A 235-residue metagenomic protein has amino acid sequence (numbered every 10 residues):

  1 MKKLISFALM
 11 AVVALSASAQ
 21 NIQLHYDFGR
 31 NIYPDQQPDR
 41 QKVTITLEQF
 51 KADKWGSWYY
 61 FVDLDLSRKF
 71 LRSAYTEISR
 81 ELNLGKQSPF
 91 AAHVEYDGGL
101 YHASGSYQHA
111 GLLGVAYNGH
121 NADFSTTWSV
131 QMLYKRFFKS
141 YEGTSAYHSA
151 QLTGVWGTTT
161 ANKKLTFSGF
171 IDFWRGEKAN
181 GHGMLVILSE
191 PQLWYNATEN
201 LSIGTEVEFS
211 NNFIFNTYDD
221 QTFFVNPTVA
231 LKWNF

Functional and structural regions predicted by a protein language model:
S18-L66: Short glycine/proline- and aromatic-enriched beta-strand/turn motifs that initiate or cap beta-hairpins
L24-F28, Y60-L64, V94-Y96, W128-Y134 (+2 more regions): Transmembrane beta-barrel strands of outer-membrane/channel proteins
D39-Q41, D65-S73, L100-Q108, F138-S149 (+2 more regions): Solvent-exposed loop/turn segments connecting transmembrane beta-strands in outer-membrane beta-barrel proteins
L47, T76-I78, L113-V115, L152-G154 (+2 more regions): Membrane-embedded beta-strands of outer-membrane beta-barrel proteins, especially the hydrophobic/small aromatic
K51-D53, L82-L84, Y117-N121, T126 (+3 more regions): Residue-level signature of outer-membrane beta-barrel architecture
W55-Y59, G85-A92, N121-W128, T160-F167 (+1 more regions): Repeated loop/turn-to-beta-strand initiation elements of outer-membrane beta-barrel proteins
K135-S202, E208-F213, W233-F235: Outer-membrane beta-barrel transmembrane domain signature
F223-F235: Outer-membrane beta-barrel "beta-signal"
